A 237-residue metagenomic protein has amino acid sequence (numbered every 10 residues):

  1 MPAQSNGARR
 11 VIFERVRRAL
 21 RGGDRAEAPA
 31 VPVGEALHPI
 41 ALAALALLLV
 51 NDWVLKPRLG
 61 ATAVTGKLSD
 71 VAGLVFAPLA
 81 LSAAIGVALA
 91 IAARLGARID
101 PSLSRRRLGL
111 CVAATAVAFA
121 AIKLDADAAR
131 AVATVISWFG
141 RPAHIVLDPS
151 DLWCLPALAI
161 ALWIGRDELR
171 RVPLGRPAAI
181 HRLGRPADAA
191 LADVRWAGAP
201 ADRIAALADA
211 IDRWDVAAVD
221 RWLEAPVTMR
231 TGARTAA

Functional and structural regions predicted by a protein language model:
A26-I40, L103-S104: N-terminal membrane topogenic signal
A36-L49, A114: Alpha-helical transmembrane segments
V50-L59, I122-T134: Juxtamembrane "helix-exit" motif on the non-cytosolic side of transmembrane helices
V50-W53, L81-A93, L162-R170: Structural signal for the C-terminal ends of transmembrane alpha-helices and the immediately following loop
A63-A72, W138-D151: Short aromatic-rich membrane-water interface segments that cap or initiate transmembrane helices in multi-pass membrane
L74-I85, S150-R166: Hydrophobic cores of alpha-helical transmembrane segments in multi-pass inner/ER membrane proteins, independent
L108-I122: Hydrophobic alpha-helical membrane-insertion segments
V172-D193: Short, highly charged, low-complexity non-transmembrane loops/tails of multi-pass membrane proteins
